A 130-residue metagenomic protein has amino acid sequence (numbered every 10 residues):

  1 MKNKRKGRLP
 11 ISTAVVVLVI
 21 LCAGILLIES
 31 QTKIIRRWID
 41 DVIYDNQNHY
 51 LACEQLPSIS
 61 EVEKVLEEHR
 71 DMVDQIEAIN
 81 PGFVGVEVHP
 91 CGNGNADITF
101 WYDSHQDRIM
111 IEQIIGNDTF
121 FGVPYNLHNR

Functional and structural regions predicted by a protein language model:
M1-G7: N-terminal Lys/Arg-rich, disordered targeting/topogenic segments
I11-S30: Hydrophobic membrane-insertion alpha-helices, especially the h-region of bacterial N-terminal signal peptides
L26-E67: N-terminal presequence-like segments and adjacent domain-start helices
D40, Y44, D74, A78-P81 (+1 more regions): Generic surface-pattern signal
D45-C53, N80-D107: Short glycine/threonine-rich beta-strand-turn micro-motifs
L56-E61, V123-R130: Short proline/glycine- and acidic-rich turn/helix-capping motifs at secondary-structure junctions
S60-F83: Short amphipathic alpha-helix segments
R108-D118: Short amphipathic alpha-helices in soluble, non-transmembrane regions that often serve as interface/regulatory elements
